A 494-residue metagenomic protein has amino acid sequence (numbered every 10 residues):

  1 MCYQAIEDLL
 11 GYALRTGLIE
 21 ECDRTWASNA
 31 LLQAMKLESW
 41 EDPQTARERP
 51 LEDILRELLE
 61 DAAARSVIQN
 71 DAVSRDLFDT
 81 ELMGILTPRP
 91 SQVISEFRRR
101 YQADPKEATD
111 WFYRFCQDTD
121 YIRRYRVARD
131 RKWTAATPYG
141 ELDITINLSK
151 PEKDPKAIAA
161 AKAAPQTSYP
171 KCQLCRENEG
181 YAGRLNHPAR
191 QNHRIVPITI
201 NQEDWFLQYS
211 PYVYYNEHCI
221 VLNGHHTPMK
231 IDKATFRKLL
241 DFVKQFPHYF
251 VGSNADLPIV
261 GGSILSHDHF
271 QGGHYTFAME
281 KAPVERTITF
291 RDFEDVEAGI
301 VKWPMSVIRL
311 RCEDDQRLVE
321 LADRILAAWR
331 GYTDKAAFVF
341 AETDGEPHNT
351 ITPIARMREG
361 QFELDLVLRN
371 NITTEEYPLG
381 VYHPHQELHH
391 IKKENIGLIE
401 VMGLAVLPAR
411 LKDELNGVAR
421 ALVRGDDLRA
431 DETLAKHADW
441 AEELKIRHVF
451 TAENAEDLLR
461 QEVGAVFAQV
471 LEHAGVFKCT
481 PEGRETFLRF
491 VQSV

Functional and structural regions predicted by a protein language model:
M1-V221, H225-P228, K302-P304, L318-A322 (+1 more regions): Active-site microenvironments that recognize anionic phosphate/pyrophosphate groups
N192-R194, G224-V251: Helical scaffold of the NTase/Pol beta-like nucleotidyltransferase catalytic core
A234, V243-S266, G272-L326, R330-T333: Catalytic or ion-translocation cores adjacent to nucleophile or general acid/base/metal-coordination motifs in diverse
